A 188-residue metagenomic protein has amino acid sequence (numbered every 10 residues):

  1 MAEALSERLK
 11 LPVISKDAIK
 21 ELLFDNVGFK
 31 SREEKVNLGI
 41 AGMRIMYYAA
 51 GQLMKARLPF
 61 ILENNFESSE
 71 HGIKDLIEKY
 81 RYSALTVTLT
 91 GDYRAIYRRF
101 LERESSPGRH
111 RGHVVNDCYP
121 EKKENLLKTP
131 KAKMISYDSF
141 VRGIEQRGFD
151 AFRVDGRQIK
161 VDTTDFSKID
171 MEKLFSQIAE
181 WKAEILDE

Functional and structural regions predicted by a protein language model:
E3-K55: Conserved substrate/cofactor phosphate-moiety recognition/catalytic segment in nucleotide-dependent phosphotransferases
A18-K20, G91-A95, F166-S167: Conserved nucleotide-binding/hydrolysis micro-motifs of P-loop NTPases
K30-E34, K79-Y80, R103-S106: Short, hinge-like loop/turn segments at secondary-structure boundaries
I40-L85, T90: Glycine-rich phosphate-binding loop used to anchor ATP phosphates in small-molecule kinases, encompassing both
K79-R103, V161: Conserved phosphate-donor/acceptor-positioning beta-strand/loop module used by diverse small-molecule
S106-I169: Small-molecule kinase domains that catalyze NTP-dependent phosphoryl transfer to phosphate-bearing small molecules
K168, F175, E180-L186: C-terminal alpha-helical "lid" subdomain
